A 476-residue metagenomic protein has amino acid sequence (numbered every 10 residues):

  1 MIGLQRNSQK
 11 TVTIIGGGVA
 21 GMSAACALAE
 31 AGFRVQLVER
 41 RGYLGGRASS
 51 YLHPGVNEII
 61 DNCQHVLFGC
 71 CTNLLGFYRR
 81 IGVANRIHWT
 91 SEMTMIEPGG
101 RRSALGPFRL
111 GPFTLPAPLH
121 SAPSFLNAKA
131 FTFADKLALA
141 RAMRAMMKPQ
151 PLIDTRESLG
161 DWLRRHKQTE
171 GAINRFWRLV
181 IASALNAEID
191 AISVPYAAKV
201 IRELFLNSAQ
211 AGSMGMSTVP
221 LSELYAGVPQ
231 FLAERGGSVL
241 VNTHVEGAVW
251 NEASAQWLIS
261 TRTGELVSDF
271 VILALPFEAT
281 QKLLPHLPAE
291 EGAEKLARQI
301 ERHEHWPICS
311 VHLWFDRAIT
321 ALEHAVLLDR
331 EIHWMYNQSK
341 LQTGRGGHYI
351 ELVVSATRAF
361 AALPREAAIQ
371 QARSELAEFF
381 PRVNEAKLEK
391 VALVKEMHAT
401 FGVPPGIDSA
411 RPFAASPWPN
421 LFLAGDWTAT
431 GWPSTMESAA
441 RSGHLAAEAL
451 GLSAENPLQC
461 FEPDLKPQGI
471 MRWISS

Functional and structural regions predicted by a protein language model:
N7, A31, T243-V383, L458-K466 (+1 more regions): Mid-domain catalytic core of redox enzymes that form a hydrophobic substrate pocket/lid adjacent to a catalytic redox
K10-L37: N-terminal Rossmann-like FAD-binding beta1-loop-alpha1 element of flavoenzymes
A29-P54: Glycine-rich FAD pyrophosphate-binding loop
S49-G69, R144-M146: Glycine-rich active-site loop/strand segments that organize a redox cofactor
L74-L75, R79-R80, A84-A198, A209-A211: Mobile amphipathic helical/loop "lid" adjacent to a hydrophobic cofactor/ligand pocket
V200-W257, T261-R262, F270: Helical element adjacent to the flavin cofactor pocket in flavoenzyme catalytic cores
K340-G346, E396-L423, W427-T430: FAD-binding beta-loop-beta segment adjacent to the flavin cofactor pocket
A429-L450: A conserved FAD-binding loop/helix module that cradles the flavin
